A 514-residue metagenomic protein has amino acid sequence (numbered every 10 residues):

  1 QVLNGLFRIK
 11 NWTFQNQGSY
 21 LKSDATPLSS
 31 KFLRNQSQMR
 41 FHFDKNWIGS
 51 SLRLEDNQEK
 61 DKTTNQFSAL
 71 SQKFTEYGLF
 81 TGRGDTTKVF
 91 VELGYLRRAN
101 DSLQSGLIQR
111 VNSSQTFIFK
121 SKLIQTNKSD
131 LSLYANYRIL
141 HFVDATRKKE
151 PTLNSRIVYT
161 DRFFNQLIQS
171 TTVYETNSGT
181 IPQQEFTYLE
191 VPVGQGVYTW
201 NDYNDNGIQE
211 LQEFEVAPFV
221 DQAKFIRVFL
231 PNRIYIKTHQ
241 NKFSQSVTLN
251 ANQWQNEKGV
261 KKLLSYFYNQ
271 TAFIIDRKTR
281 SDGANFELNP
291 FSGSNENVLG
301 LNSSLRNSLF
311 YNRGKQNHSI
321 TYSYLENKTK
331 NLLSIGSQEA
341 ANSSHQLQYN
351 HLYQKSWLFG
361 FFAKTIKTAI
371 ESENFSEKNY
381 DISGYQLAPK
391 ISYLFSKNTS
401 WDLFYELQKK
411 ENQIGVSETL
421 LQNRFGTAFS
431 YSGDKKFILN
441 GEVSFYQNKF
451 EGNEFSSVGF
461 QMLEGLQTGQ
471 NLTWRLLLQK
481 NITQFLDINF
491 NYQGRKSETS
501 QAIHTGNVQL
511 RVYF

Functional and structural regions predicted by a protein language model:
Q1-F514: Exposed, low-structure sequence patches enriched in small/polar residues
